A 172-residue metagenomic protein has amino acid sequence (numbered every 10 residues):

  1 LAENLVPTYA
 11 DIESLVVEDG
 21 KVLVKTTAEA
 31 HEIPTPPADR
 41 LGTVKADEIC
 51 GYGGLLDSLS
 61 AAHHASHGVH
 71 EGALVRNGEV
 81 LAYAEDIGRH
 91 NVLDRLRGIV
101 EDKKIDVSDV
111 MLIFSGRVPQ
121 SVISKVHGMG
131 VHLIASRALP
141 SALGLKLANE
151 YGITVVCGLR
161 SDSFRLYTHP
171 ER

Functional and structural regions predicted by a protein language model:
L1-N77, A82-Y83: Intrinsically disordered, low-complexity regions enriched in acidic/Ser/Thr/Pro/Gln residues
T8-Y9, R89-H169: Feature captures the catalytic cores and cofactor-binding loops of soluble hydro-lyases/lyases that act on carboxylate
